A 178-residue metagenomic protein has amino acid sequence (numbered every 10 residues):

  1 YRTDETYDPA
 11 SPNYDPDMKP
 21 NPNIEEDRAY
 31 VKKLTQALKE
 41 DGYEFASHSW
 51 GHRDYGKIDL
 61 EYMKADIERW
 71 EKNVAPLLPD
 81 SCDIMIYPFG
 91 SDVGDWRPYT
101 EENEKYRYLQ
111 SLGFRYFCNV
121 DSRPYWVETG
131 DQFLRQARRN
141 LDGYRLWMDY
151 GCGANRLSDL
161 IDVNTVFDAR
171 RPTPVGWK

Functional and structural regions predicted by a protein language model:
Y1, W50, Y87-G90: Short, well-ordered beta-to-alpha junction loops that form the rim of enzyme active sites and present histidine/acidic
Y1-A37, D41, V93: Active-site beta->alpha N-cap acidic-glycine motif
Y7-S11, K57-K178: C-terminal active-site subregion of NodB/CE4 polysaccharide deacetylases
E26-A46, A75-L78, L109-S111, V127-G130: Acidic (Asp/Glu)-rich catalytic clusters
A46-G56: Substrate-binding clefts and substrate-entry loops adjacent to catalytic sites of polymer-processing enzymes acting on
